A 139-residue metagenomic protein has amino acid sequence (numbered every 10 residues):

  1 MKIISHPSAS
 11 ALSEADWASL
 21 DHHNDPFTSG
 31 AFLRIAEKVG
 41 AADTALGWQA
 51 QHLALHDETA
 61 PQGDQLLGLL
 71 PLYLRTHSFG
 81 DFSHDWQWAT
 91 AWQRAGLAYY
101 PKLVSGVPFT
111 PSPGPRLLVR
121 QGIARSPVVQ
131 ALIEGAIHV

Functional and structural regions predicted by a protein language model:
M1-V139: N-acyltransferase acceptor-side catalytic subdomain
